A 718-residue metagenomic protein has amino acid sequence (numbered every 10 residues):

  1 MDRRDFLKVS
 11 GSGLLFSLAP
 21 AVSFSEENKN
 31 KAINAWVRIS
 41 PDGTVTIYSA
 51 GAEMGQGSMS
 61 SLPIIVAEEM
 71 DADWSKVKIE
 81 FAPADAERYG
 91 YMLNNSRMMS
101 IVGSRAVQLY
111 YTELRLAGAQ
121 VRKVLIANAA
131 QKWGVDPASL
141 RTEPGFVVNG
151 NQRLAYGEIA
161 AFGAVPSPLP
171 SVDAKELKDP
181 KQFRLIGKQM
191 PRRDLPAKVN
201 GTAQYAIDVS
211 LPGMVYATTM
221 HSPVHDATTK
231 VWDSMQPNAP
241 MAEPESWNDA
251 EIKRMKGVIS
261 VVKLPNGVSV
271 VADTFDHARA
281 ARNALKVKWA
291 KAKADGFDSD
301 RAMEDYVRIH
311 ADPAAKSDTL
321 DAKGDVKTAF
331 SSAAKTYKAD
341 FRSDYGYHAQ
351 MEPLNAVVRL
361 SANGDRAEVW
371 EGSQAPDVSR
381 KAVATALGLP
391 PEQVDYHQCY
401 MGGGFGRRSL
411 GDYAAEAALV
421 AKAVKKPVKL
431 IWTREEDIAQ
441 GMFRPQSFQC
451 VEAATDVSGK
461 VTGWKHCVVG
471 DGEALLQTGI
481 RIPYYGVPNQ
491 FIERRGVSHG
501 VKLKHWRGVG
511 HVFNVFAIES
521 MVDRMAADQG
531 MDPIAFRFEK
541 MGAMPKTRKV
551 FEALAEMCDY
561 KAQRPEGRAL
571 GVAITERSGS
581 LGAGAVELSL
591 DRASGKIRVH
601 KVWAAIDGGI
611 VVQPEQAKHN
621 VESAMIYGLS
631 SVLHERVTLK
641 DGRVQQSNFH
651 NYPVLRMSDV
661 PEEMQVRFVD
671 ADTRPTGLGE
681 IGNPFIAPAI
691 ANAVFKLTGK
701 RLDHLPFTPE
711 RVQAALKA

Functional and structural regions predicted by a protein language model:
M1-A19, F24-A718: Cofactor-binding beta-sheet edge motifs in enzyme active sites
